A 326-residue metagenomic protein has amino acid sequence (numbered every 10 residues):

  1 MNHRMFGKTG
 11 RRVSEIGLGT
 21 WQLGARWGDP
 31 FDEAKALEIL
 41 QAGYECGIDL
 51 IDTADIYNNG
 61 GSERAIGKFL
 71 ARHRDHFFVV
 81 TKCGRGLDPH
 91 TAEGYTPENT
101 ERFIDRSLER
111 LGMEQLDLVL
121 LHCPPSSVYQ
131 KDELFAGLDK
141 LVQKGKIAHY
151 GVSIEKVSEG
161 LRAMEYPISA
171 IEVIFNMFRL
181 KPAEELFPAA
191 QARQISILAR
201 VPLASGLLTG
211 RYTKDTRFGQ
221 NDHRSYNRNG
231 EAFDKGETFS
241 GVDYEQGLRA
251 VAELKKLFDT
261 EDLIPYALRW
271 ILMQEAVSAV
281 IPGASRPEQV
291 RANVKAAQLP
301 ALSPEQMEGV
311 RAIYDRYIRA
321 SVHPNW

Functional and structural regions predicted by a protein language model:
M1-F77: N-terminal binding-site loop/beta-alpha segment at the start of enzyme catalytic domains that lines or forms
E15, L50, Q115-L118, A148-H149 (+2 more regions): Residues at the N-termini of beta-strands
Q22-A34, G86-E101, S126-S127: Active-site mouth loops of central-metabolism enzymes
P30-G43, Y95-L111, I154-R162, A267: Short, acidic/polar
A54-E63, L87, S126-Y129, F178-K181: Acidic-and-aromatic substrate-binding clefts and catalytic sites of carbohydrate-active enzymes
H76-D88, V119, Q306: A short, structured active-site edge motif that brings together acidic residues
L108-S127: Active-site groove signature of glycoside hydrolases
P124-D315: Beta/alpha (TIM)-barrel catalytic core signal, keyed to glycine-rich beta->alpha loops juxtaposed to Asp/Glu that bind
